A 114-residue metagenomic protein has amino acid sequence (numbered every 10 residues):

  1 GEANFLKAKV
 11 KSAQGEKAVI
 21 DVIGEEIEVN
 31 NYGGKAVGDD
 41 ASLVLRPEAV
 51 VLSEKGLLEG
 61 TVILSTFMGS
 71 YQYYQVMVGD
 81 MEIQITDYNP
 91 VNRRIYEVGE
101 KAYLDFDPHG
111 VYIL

Functional and structural regions predicted by a protein language model:
A3-L114: Non-catalytic connector elements of ABC transporters
